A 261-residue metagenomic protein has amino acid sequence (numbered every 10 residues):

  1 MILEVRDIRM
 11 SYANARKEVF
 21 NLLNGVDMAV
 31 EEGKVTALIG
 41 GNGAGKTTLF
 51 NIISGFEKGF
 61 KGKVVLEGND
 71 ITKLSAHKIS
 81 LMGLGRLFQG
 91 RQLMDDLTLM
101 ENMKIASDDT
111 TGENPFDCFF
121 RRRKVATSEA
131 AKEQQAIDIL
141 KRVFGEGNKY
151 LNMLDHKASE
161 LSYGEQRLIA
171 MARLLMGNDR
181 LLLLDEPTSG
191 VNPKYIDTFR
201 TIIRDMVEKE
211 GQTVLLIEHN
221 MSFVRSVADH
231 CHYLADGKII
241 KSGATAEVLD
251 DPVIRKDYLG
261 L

Functional and structural regions predicted by a protein language model:
I39-G41: The feature captures the beta-strand-to-loop junction immediately N-terminal to the Walker
S54: Helix-to-loop junction immediately C-terminal to a conserved catalytic motif
G62-N69, M82: Conserved ABC transporter NBD signature motif
L182-E186: Catalytic Walker B motif of ABC-type/P-loop ATPase nucleotide-binding domains
E218-H219: H-loop/switch region of ABC-family ATPase nucleotide-binding domains
V224-S226: A short, surface-exposed alpha-helical micro-motif characterized by mixed small hydrophobic and charged/polar residues
